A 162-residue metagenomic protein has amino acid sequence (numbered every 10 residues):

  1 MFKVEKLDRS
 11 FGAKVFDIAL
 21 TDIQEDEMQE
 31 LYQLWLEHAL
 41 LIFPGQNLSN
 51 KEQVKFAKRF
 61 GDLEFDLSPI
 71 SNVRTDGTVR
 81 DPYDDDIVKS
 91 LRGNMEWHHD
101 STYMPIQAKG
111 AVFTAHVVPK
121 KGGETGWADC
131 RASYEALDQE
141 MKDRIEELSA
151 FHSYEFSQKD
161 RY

Functional and structural regions predicted by a protein language model:
F2-Y162: Non-heme Fe(II) oxygenase catalytic core, chiefly the N-lobe of the double-stranded beta-helix
